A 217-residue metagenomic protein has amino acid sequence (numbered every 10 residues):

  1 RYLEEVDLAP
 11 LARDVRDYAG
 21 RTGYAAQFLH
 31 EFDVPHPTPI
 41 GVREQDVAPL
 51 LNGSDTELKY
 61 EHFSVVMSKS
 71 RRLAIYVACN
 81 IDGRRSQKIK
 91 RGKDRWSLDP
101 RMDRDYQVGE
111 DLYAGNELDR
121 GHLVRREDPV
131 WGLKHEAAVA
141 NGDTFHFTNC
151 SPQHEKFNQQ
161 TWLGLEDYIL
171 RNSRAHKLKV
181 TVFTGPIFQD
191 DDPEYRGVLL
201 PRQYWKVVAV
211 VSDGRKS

Functional and structural regions predicted by a protein language model:
R1-S217: Domain-level detector for secreted/extracellular nuclease and nuclease-toxin modules, and for the ENPP-like C-terminal
